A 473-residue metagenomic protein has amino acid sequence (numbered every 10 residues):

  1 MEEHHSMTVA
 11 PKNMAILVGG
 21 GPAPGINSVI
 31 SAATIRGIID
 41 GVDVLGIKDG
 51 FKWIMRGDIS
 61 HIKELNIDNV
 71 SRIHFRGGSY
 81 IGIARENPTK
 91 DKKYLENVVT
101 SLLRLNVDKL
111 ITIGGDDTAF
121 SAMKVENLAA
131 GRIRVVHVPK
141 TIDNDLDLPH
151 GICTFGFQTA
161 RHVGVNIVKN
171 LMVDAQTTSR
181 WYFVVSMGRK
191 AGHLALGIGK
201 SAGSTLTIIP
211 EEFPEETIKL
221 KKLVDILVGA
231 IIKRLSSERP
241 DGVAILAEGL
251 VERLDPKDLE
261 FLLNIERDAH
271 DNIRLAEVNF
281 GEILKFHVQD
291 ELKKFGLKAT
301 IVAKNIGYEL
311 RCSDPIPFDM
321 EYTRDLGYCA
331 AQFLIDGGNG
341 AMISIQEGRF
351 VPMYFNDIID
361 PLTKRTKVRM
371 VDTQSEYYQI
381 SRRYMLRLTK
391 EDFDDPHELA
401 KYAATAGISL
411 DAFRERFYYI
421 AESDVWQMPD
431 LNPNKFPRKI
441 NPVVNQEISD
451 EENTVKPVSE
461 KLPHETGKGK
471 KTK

Functional and structural regions predicted by a protein language model:
M1-M7, I54-L110, T118, I142 (+1 more regions): Glycine-rich oxoanion-binding loops at beta->alpha junctions
H4-D58: N-terminal phosphate-binding or glycine-rich loops at protein starts, especially the Walker A/P-loop of NTPases
N13-I16, I73-R85, K140-I152, T177-S179 (+2 more regions): Gly-rich Lys/Arg/Thr-decorated short loops/hinges at beta-loop-alpha junctions or inter-strand turns that position
G19-G21, V42, I47-K52, R85-E86 (+7 more regions): Short, ordered loop/turn segments at secondary-structure junctions
A23-A33, I54-M55, K92-E96, I113-M123 (+4 more regions): Short glycine/serine/threonine-rich phosphate/pyrophosphate-binding segments that cradle anionic phosphate groups
V44, S101, K109-G114, F120-K124 (+2 more regions): Accessory alpha-helical/coil subdomains and C-terminal extensions that flank or cap enzyme catalytic cores
L259-K473: C-terminal non-catalytic interaction/assembly regions of soluble proteins
